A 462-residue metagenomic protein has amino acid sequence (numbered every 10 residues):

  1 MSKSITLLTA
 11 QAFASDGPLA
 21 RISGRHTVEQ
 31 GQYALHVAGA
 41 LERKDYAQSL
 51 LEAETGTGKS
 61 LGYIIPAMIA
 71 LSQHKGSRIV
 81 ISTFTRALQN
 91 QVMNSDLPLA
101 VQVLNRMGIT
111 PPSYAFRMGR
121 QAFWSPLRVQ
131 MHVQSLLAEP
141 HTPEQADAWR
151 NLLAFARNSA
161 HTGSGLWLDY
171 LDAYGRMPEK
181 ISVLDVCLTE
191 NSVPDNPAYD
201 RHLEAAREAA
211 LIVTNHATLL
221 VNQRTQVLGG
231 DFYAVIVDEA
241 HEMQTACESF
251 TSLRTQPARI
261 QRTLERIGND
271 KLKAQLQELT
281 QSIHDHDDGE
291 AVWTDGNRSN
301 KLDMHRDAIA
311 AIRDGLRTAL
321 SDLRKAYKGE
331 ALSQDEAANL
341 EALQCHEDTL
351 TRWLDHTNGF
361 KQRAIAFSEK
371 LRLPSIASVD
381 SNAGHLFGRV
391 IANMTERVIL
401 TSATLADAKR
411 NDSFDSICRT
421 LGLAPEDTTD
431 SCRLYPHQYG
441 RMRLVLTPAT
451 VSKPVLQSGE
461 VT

Functional and structural regions predicted by a protein language model:
S2-A20, H26, G76-I79, T83-A209 (+3 more regions): A substrate-engagement module of RecA-like helicase motors
R25-E42: N-terminal pre-P-loop "Q-motif" helix
K44-I65: Walker A/P-loop
K44-S49, S77, A210, E396: Pre-Walker A (Motif I) flank of P-loop NTPase domains
Y63, I69, A87-N90, N94-P98 (+3 more regions): Signature of the SF2 helicase/ATPase Hel1-core->accessory helical subdomain module
A70-G76: Post-Walker A helix-loop "phosphate-sensing" segment adjacent to the P-loop in P-loop NTPases
I81-R86, M107-P126, D231-T245, R254-T263 (+1 more regions): Conserved beta-strand -> loop -> alpha-helix junction used to position metal-binding or nucleic-acid-contacting
L184-R207, Q223-Q226, A326-A449, L456-T462: A contiguous, basic/glycine-rich beta-loop/short-helix subdomain that forms a polymer-engagement track
